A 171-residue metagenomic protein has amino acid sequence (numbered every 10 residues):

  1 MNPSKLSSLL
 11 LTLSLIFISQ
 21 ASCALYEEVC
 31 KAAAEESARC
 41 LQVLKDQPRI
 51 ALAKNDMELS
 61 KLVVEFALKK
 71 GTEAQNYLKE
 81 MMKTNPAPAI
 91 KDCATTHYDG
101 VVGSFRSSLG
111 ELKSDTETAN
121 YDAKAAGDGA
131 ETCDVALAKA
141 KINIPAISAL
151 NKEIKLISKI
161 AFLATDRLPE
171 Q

Functional and structural regions predicted by a protein language model:
M1-L25: Terminal membrane/secretory targeting segments in land-plant proteins
Q20-Q171: Folded extracytoplasmic luminal domains of secretory or organellar precursors
